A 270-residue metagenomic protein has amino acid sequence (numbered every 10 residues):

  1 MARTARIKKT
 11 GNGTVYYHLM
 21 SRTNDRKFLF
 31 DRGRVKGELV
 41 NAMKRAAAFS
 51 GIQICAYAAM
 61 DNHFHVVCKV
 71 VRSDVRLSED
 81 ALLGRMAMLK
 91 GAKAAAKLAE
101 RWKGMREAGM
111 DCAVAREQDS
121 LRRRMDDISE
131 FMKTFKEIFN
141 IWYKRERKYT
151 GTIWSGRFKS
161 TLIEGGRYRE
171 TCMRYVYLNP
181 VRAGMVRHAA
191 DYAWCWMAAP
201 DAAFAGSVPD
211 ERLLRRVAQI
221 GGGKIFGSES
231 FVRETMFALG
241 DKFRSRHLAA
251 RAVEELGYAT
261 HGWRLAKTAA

Functional and structural regions predicted by a protein language model:
M1-D61, K69-A270: Short Pro-Cys-Gly-centered "Cys-loop" motif that presents a nucleophilic cysteine in a tight turn
